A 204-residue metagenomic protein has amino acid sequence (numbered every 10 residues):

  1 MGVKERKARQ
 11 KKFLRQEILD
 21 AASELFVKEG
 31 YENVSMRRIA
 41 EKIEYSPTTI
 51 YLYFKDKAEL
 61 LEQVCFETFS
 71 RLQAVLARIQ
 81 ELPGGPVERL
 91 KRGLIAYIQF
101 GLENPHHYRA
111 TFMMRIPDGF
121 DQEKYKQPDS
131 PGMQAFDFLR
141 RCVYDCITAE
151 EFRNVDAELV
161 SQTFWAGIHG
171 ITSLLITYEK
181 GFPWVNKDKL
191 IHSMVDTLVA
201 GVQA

Functional and structural regions predicted by a protein language model:
M1-E29, M36-R38, K42, E59-E62: Basic, helix-initiating cap at the start of DNA-binding domains
I18, A22-F26, T68, L72 (+1 more regions): Short hydrophobic clusters on alpha-helical segments that form packing/core surfaces in small helical domains
I43-F54: Short hydrophobic/aromatic patch on the recognition helix
L61-T68, T111: Alpha-helical DNA-contacting segments of helix-turn-helix folds
A77, A110, Q122-A149, L159-Q162 (+3 more regions): Amphipathic alpha-helical packing segments from all-alpha helical-bundle domains
A77-H106, V160-F164: Hydrophobic alpha-helical connector segments
Q99-E103, R141, D145, W165-P183 (+1 more regions): Amphipathic C-terminal alpha-helical segment
E103-D121, S173-K180: Amphipathic alpha-helical segments used for helix-helix packing
